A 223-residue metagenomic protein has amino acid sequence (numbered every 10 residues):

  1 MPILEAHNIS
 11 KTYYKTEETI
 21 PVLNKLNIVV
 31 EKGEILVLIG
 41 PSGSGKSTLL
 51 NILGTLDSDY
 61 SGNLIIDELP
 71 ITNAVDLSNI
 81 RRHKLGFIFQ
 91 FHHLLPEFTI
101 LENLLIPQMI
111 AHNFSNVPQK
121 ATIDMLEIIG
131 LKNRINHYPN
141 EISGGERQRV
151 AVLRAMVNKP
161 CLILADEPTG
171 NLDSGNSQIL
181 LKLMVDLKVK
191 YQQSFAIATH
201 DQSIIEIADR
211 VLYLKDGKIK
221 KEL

Functional and structural regions predicted by a protein language model:
M1-P2, L223: Short, Lys/Arg-enriched, disordered terminal segments
I3-L26, V30-I207, V211: ABC family nucleotide-binding domain
V211-L223: H-loop (His-switch) and adjacent beta-strand-loop-beta switch element of ABC-type ATPase nucleotide-binding domains
